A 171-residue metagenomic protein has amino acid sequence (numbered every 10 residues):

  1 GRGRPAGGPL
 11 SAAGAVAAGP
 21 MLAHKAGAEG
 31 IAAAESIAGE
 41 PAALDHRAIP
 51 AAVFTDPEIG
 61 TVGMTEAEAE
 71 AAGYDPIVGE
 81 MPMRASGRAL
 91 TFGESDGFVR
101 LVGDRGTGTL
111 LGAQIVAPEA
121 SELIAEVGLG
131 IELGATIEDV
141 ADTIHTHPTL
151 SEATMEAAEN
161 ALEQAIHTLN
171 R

Functional and structural regions predicted by a protein language model:
G1-S36, E122, G130: FAD-site-proximal beta/loop scaffold in flavoenzymes
P5-G8, R47, A135: Structured loop/turn residues at beta-strand edges in well-structured enzyme cores
P9, H24, H46, H145-H147 (+1 more regions): Histidine (H) residue identity feature
A18, H46-R47, S86: Short beta-turn/strand-loop junction motif enriched in small, turn-promoting residues
H24-A48, Y74-D75, L133: Internal hydrophobic alpha-helix adjacent to the cofactor/substrate pocket in enzyme cavities
A38, F54-R171: Flexible, glycine-rich terminal cap/loop adjacent to redox cofactors in electron-transfer oxidoreductases
I49-V53: Helix-loop-beta segment of a Rossmann-like dinucleotide-binding subdomain
